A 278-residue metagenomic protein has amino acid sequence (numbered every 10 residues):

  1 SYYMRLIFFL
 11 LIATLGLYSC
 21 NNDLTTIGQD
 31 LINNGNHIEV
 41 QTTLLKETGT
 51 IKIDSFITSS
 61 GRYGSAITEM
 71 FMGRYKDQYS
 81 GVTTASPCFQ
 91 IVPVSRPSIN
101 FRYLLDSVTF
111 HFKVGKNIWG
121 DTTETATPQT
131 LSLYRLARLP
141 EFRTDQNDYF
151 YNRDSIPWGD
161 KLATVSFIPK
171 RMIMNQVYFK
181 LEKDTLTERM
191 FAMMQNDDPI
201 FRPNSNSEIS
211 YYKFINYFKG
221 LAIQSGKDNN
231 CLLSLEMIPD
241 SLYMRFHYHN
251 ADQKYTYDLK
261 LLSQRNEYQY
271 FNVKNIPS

Functional and structural regions predicted by a protein language model:
Y2-L10, T14-S278: Secreted, disulfide-rich extracellular signaling modules
